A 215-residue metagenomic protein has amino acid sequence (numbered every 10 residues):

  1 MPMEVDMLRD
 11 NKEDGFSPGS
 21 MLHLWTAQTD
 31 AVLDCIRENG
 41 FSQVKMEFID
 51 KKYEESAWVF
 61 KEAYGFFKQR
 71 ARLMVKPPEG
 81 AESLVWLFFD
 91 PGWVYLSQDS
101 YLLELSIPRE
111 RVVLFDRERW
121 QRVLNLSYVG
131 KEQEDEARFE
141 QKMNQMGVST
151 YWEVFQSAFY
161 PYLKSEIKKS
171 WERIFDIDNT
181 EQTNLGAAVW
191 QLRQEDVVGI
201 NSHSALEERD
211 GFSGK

Functional and structural regions predicted by a protein language model:
P2, N11-M21, D30-W58, A81-S83 (+2 more regions): Conserved NAD+-utilizing ADP-ribose enzyme module
L24-T26: Short amphipathic
E55-G80: Short alpha-helix boundary/capping and kink motifs at helix termini
L87: Active-site beta-strand/loop microenvironment that shapes enzyme catalytic pockets
D90: Divalent-cation-assisted or electrostatically stabilized phosphate/pyrophosphate-binding catalytic cores
